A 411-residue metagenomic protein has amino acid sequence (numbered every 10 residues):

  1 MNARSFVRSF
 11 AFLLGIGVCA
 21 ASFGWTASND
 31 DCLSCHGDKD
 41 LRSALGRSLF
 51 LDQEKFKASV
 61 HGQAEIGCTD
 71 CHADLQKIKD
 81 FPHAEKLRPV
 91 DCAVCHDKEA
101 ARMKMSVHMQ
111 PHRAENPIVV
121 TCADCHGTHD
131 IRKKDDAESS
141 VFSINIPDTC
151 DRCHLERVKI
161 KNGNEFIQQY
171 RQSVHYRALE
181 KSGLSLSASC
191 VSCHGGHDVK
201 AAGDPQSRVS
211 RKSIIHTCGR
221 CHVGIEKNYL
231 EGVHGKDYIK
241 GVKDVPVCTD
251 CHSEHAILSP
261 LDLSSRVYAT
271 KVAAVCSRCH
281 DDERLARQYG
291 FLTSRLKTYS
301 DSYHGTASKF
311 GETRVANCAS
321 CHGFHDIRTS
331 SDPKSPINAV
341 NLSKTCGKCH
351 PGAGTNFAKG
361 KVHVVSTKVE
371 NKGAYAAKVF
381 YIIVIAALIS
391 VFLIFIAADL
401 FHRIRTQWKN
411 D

Functional and structural regions predicted by a protein language model:
M1-F12: Bacterial N-terminal signal peptides that target proteins for export
A3, F23-D411: Short sequence/structural segments immediately N-terminal
F10-A21: Bacterial N-terminal signal peptides
